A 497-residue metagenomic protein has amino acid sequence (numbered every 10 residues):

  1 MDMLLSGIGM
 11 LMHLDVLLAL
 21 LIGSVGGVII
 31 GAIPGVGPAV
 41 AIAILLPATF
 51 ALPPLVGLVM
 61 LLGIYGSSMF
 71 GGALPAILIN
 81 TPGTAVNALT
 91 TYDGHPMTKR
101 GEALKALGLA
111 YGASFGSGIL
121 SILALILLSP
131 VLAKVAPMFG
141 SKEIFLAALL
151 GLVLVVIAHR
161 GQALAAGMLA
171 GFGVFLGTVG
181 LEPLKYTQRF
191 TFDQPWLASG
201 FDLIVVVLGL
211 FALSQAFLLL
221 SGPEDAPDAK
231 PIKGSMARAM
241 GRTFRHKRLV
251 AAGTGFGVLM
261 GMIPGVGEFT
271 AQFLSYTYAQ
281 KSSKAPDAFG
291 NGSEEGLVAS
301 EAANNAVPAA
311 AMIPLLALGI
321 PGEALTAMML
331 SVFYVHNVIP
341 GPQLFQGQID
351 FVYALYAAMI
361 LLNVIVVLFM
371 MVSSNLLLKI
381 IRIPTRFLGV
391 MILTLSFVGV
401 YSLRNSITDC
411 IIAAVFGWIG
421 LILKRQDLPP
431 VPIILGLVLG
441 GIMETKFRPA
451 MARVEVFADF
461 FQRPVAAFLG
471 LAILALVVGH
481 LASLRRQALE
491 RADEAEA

Functional and structural regions predicted by a protein language model:
M1-L55, P137, Q188-S293, L378 (+5 more regions): Helix-loop-helix hairpins and the membrane-proximal interhelical loops of multi-pass alpha-helical transport proteins
S24-P38, S68-N80, V155-R160, G255-V266 (+3 more regions): Transmembrane alpha-helix interface/packing and boundary motifs in multi-pass membrane proteins, characterized by
I29-A39, I77-A88, L120-A124, M260-F269 (+4 more regions): Short helix-coil transition sites and intra-membrane helix breaks within transmembrane domains of multi-pass
P38-A48, L61, A76-P96, L127 (+7 more regions): Re-entrant/interfacial helical elements at transmembrane boundaries that shape and gate the permeation pathway
L55-V59, P96-A113, S283-G296, A324-A327 (+1 more regions): Membrane-interface alpha-helices at helix entry/exit sites of multi-pass transporters
Y65-A76, G83, S293-L318, G322 (+1 more regions): A structural-propensity feature for long, helix-poor, extended segments
G66-G71, G112-A124, L132, L176 (+3 more regions): Membrane-embedded alpha-helical segments of transport systems, primarily multispan ion/solute transporters
G108-E224, V335-L484, A488: Membrane-embedded alpha-helical modules
